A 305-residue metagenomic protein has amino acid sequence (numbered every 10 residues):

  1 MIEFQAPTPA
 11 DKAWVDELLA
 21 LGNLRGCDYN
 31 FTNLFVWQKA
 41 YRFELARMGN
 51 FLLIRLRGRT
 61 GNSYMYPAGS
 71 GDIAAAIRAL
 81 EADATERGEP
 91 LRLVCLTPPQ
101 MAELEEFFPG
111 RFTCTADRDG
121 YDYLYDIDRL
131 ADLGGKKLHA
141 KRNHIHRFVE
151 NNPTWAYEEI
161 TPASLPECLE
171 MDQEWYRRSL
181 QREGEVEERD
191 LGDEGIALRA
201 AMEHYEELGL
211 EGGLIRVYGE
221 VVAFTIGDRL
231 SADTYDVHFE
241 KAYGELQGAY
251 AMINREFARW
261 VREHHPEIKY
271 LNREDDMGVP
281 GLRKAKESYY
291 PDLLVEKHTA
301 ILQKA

Functional and structural regions predicted by a protein language model:
A10-Q38: Intrinsically disordered, low-complexity, positively charged segments
C27-P99, R216-G244: Conserved donor-binding loop and adjoining core beta-sheet/short helix segment in diverse acyl/aminoacyl transferases
P90-F107, D119-Y121: Short, glycine/charge-rich beta-strand/loop segments that flank catalytic centers and engage negatively charged groups
R92, E158, K269-R273: Short catalytic-loop micro-motif centered on adjacent basic/acidic residues
Q100-C114, N143, M277-L294: Conserved active-site alpha-helix within GNAT-family acetyltransferase domains
P109-R189: Acyltransferase donor/substrate-recognition loop-hinge adjacent to the catalytic core
P162, E170-A232: A mid-sequence, solvent-exposed acidic-amphipathic segment
L210-Q303: Aromatic (often tryptophan-rich) hydrophobic motifs at membrane interfaces
